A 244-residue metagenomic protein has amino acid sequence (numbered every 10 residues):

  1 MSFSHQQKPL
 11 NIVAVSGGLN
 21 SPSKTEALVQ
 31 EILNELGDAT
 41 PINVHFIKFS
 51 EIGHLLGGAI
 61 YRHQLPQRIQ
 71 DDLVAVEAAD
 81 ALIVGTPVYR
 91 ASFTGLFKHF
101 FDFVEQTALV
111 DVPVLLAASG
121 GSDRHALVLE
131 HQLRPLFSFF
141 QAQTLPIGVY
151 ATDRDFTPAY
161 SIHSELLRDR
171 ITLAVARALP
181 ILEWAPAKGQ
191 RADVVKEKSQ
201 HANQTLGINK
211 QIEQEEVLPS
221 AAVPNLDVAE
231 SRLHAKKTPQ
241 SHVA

Functional and structural regions predicted by a protein language model:
M1-F103, D169, N203-A244: N-terminal beta1-alpha1-beta2 submodule of the flavodoxin-like/Rossmannoid cofactor-binding fold
L28-V29, L129, A174: Hydrophobic alpha-helical membrane-association signature
I42, D111-P113: Short acidic capping loops at alpha-helix termini that bridge into adjacent secondary structure
G53-G57, R154-A159: A short acidic, helix-capping loop that chelates divalent metal ions and anchors anionic groups
Q106-V110: Short, conserved loop/helix-junction motifs that constitute active-site signature segments in enzyme catalytic cores
V114-F156, H163-R170: Short, glycine-/small-residue-rich phosphate/pyrophosphate-handling segment
P158-Y160, L173, R177, H234-A235 (+1 more regions): Polytopic transmembrane helical bundles with strong interfacial aromatic enrichment
V175-G189: Short, hydrophobic alpha-helical segments
